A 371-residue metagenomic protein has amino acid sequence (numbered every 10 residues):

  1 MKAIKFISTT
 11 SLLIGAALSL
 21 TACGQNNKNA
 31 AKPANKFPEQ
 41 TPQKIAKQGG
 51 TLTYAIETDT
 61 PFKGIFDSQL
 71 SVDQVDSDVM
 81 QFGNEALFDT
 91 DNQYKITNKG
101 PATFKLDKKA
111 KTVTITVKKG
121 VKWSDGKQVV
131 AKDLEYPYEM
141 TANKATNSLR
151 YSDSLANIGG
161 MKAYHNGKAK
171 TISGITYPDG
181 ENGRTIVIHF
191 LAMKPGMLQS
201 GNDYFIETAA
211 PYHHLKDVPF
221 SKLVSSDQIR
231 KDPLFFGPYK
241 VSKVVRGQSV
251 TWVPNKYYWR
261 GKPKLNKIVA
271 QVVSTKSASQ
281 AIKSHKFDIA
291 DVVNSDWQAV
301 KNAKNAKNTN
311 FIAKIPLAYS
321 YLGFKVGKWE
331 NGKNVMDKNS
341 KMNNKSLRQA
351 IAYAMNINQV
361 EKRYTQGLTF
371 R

Functional and structural regions predicted by a protein language model:
M1-I7: Bacterial Sec-dependent N-terminal signal peptides
L20-A22: C-terminal motif of bacterial Sec signal peptides marking the signal peptidase cleavage site
G24-N26: Bacterial signal peptide processing site
G49-T58, A102, T112-I115, L134-Y138 (+4 more regions): Short, well-ordered beta-strand elements
A55-K108, L234: N-terminal lobe/hinge region of extracytoplasmic solute-binding protein
N92, K119-N147, K240-Y364: Extracytoplasmic/periplasmic ligand-capture domains
D153-D217: Surface-exposed binding/hinge segments that line and control ligand-binding clefts or catalytic entry sites
N202-P263, K267: Gly/Pro-rich hinge or "lid" segments in bacterial periplasmic/extracellular proteins
